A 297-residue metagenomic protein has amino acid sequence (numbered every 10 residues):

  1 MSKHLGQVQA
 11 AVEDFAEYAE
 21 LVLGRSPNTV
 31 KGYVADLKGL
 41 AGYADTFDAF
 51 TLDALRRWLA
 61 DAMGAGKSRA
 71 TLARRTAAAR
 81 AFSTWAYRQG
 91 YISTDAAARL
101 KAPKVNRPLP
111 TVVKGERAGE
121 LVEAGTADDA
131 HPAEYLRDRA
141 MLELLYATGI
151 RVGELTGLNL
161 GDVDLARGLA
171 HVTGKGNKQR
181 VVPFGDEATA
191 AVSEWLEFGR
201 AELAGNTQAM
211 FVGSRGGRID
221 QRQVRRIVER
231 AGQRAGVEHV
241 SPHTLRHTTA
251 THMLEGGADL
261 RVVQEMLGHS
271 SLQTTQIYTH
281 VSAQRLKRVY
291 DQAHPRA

Functional and structural regions predicted by a protein language model:
M1-A297: Conserved catalytic core of the tyrosine transesterase superfamily
